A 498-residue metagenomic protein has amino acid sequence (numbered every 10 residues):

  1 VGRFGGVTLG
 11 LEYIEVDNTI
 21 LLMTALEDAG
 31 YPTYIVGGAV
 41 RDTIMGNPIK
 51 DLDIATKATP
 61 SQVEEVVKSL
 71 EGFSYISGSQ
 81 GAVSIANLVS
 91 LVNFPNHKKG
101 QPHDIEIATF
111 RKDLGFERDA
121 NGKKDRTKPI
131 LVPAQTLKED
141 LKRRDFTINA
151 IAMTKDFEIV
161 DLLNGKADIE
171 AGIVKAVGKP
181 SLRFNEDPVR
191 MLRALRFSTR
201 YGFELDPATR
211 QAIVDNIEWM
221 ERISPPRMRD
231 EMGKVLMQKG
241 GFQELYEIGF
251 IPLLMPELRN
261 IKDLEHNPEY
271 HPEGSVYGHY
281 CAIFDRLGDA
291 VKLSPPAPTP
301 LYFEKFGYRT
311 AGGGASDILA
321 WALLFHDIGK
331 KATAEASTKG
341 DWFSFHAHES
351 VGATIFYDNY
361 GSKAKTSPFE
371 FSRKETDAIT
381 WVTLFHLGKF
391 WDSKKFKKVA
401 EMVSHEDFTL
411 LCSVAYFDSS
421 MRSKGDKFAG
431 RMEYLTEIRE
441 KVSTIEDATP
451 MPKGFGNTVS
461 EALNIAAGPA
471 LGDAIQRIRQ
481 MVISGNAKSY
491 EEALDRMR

Functional and structural regions predicted by a protein language model:
G2-R498: Catalytic cores of the polymerase beta-like nucleotidyltransferase superfamily and closely associated nucleotide
